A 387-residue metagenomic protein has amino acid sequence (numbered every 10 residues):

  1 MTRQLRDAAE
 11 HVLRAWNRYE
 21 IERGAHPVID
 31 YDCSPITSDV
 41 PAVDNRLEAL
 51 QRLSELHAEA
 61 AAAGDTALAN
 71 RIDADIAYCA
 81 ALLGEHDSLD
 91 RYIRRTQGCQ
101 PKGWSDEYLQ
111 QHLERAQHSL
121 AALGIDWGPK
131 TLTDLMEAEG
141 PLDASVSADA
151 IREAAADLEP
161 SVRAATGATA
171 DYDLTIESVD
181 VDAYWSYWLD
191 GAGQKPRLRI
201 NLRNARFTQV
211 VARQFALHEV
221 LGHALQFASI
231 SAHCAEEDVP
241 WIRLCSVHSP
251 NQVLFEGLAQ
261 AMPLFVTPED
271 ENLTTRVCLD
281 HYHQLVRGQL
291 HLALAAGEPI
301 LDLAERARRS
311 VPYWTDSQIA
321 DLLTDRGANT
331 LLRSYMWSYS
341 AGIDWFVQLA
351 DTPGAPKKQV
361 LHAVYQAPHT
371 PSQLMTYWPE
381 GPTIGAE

Functional and structural regions predicted by a protein language model:
M1-E387: N-terminal maturation segment of proteins
